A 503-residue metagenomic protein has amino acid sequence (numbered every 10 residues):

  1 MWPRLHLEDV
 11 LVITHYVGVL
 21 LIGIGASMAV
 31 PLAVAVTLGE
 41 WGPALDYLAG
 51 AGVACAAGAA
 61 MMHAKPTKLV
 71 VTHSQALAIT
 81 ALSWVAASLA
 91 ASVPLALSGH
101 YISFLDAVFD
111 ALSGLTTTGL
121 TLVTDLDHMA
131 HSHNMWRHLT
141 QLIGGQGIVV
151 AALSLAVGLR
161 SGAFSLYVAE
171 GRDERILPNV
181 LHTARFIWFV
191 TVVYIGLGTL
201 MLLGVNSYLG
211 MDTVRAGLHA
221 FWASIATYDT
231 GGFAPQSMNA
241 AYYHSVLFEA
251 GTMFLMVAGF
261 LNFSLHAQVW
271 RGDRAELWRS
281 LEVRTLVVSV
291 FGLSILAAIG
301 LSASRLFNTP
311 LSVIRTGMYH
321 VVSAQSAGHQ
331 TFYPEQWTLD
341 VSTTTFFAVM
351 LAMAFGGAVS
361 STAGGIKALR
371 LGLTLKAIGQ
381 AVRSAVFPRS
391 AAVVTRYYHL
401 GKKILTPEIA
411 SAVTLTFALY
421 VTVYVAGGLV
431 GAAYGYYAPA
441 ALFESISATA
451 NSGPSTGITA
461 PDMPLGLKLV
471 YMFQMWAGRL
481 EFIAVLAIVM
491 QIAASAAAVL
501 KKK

Functional and structural regions predicted by a protein language model:
M1-K503: Membrane-proximal intracellular helices of multi-pass ion channels
